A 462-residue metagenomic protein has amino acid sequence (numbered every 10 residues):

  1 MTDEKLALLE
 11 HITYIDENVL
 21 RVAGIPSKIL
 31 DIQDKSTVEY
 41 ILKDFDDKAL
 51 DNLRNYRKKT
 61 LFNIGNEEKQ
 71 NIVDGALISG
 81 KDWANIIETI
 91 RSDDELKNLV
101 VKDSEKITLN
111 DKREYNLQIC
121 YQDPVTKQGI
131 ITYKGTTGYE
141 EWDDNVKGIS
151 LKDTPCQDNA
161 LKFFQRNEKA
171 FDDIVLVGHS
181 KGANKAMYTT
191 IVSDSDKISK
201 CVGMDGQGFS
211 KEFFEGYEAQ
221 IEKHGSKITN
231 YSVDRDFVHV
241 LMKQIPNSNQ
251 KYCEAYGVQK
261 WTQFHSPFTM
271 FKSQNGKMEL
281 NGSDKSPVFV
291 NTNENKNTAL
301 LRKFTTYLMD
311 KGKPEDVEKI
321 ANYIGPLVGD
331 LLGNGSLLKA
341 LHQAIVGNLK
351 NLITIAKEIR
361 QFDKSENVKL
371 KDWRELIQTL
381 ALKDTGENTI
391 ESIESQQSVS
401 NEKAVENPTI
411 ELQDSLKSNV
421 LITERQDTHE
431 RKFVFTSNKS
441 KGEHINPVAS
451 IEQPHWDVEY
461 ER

Functional and structural regions predicted by a protein language model:
M1-K5, L9-E10, Y14-E17, R21-V22 (+6 more regions): Alpha/beta hydrolase fold serine-hydrolase catalytic domain that processes acyl esters and thioesters
G178-G182, A186: Gly/Ala-rich beta-loop-alpha elbow adjacent to hydrolase catalytic centers
A186-V192: Short glycine-enriched nucleophile-adjacent loop and the immediately C-terminal alpha-helix near the catalytic center
S398, A404, T409-R462: Non-Sec secretion/translocation targeting segments of pathogen effectors
